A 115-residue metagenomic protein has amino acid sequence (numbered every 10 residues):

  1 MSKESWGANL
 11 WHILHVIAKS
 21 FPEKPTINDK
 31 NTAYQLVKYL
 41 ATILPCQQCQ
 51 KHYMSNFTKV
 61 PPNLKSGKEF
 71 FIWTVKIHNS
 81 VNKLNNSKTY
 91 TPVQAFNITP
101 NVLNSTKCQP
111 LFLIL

Functional and structural regions predicted by a protein language model:
M1-L115: Aromatic-rich, lipid-facing transmembrane alpha helices and their immediate juxtamembrane interface loops in integral
